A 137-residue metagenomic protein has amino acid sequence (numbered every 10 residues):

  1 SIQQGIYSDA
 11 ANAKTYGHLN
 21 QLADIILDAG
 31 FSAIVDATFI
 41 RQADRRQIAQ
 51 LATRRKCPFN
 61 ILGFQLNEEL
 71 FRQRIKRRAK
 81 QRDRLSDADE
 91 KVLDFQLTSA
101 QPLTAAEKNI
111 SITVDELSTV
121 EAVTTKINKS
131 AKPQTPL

Functional and structural regions predicted by a protein language model:
S1-A10, R54-P102: A glycine- and Lys/Arg-enriched "phosphate-lid" helix/loop adjacent to the NTP-binding pocket of small-molecule kinases
S1-A49: Conserved nucleotide-sensing/catalytic segment adjacent to the nucleotide-binding pocket in NTP-handling enzymes
T15, F71, T119-V123: Hydrophobic alpha-helical packing elements
I25-D28, L51-C57, L103-A105: Conserved catalytic network of the ASCE P-loop NTPase/AAA+ motor domain
A33-D36, I61, T113: Short catalytic-loop micro-motif centered on adjacent basic/acidic residues
I40, N67, T119: Glycine-/small-residue-rich active-site loops that bind phosphorylated ligands and cofactors
Q47-I48, R74, K126, S130: Alpha-helical scaffold elements adjacent to nucleotide-binding pockets in ATP/GTP-utilizing enzyme cores
K80-L137: Small-molecule kinase domains that catalyze NTP-dependent phosphoryl transfer to phosphate-bearing small molecules
